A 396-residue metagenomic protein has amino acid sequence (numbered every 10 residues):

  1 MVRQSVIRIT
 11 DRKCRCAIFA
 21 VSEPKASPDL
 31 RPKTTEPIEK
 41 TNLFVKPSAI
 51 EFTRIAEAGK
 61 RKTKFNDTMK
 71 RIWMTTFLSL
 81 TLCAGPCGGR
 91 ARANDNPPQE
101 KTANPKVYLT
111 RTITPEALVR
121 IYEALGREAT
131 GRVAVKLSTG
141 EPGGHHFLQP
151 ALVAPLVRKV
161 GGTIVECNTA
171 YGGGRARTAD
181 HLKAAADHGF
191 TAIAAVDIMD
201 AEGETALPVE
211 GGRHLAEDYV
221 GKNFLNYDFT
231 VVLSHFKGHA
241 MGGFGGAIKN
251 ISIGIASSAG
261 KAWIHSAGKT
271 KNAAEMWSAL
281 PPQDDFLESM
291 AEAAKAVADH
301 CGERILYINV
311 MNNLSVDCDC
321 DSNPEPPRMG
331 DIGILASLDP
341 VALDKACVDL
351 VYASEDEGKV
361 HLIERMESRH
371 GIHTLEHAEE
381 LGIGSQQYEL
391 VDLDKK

Functional and structural regions predicted by a protein language model:
R8, R12-R15, F19, L30 (+1 more regions): Short hydrophobic targeting helices and cationic amphipathic motifs that mediate membrane/organellar targeting
C14-C16, C83, C87: Cysteine-centered motifs
I55-T68: Short, Lys/Arg-enriched N-terminal segments with co-localized hydrophobic residues within the first ~10-30 amino acids
N66-T76: Bacterial N-terminal signal peptides that target proteins for export
T75-A84: Bacterial N-terminal signal peptides
P86-N96: Signal peptide processing junction and immediate N-terminal pro/mature segment of secreted/exported proteins
E100-A154, K159-K396: Extended, low-polarity segments enriched in aliphatic/aromatic residues
